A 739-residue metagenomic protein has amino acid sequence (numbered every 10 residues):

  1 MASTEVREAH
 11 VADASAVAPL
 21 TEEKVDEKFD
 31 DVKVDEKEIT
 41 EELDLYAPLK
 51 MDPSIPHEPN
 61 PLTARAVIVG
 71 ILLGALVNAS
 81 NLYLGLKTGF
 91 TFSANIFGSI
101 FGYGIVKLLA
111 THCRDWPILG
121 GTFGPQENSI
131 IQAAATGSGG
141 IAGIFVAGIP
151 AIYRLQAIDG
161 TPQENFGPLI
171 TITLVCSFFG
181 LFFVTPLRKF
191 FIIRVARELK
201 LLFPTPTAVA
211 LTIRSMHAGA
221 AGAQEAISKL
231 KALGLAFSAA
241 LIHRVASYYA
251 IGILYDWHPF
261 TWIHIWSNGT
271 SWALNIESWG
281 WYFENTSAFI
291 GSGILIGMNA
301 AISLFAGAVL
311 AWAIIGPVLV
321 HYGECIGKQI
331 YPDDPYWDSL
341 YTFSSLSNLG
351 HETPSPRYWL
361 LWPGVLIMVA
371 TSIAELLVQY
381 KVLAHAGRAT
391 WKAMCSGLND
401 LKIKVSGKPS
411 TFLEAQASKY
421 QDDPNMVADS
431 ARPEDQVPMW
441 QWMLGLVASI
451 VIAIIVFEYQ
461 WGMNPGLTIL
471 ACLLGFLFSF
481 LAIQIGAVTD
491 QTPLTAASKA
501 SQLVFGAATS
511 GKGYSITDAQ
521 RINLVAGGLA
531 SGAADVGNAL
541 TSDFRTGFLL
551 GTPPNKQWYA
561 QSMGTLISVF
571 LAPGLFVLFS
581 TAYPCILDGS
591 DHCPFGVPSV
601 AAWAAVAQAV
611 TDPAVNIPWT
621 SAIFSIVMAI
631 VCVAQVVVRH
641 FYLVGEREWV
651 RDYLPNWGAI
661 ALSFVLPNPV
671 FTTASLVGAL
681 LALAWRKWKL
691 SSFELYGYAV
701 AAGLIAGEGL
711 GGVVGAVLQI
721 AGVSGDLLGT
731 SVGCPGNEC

Functional and structural regions predicted by a protein language model:
A2-C739: Alpha-helical multipass membrane-protein architecture
